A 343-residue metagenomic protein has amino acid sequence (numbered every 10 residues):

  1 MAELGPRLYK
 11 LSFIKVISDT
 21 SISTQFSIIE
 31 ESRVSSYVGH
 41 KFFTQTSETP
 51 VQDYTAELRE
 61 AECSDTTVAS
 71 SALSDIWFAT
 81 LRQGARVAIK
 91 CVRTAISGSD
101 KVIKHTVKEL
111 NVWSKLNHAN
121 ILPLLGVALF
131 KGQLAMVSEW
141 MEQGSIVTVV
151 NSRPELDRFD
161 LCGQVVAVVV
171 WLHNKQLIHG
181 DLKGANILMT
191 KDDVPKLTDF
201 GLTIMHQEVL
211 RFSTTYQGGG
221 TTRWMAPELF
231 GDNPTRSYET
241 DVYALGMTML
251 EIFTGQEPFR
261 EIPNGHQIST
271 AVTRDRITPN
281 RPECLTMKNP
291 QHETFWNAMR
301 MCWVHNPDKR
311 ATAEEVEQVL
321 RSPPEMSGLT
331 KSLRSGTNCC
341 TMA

Functional and structural regions predicted by a protein language model:
G5-I17, S21-R59: Juxta-kinase regulatory segment immediately upstream of eukaryotic protein kinase catalytic domains
T106, L110-N111: Regulatory alphaC helix of protein kinase catalytic domains
G126-V127: A short, aromatic-enriched beta-strand patch in the conserved N-lobe beta-sheet of the protein kinase catalytic domain
K131-E139, V147: A conserved loop-to-beta-strand element in the N-lobe of protein kinase catalytic cores that borders the ATP-binding
L161-C162: Activation segment signature within eukaryotic-like protein kinase domains
H173-T190: Catalytic-loop of the protein kinase fold
T214-L229: Conserved activation segment of eukaryotic-like protein kinases, specifically the C-terminal portion of the activation
